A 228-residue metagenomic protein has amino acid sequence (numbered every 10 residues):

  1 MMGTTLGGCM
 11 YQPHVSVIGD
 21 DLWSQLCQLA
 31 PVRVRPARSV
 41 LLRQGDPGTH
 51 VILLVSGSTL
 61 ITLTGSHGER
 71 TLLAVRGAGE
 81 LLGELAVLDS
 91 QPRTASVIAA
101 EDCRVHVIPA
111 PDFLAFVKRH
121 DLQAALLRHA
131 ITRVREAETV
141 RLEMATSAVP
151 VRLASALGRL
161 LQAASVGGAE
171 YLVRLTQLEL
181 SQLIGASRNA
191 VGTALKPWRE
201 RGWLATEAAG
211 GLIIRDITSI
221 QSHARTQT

Functional and structural regions predicted by a protein language model:
M1-V40, A86-V87, R119: Cyclic nucleotide-binding regulatory module and flanking cytosolic helices
L22, A74-E136: Cyclic-nucleotide recognition modules
C27-Q28, D46-G48: Short, small/polar residue-rich loop motifs at catalytic or cofactor-binding pockets
R38, T49-T62, G77-G79: Glycine- and acidic-residue-biased ligand/ion/polar-headgroup-sensing regions
V40-D46: Short phosphate-coordinating micro-motif centered on Lys-Gly-acidic
A100, K118-R188: Polybasic "coupling" helices that flank or enter modular domains
L160-T228: Phosphate-/nucleic-acid-contacting segments
